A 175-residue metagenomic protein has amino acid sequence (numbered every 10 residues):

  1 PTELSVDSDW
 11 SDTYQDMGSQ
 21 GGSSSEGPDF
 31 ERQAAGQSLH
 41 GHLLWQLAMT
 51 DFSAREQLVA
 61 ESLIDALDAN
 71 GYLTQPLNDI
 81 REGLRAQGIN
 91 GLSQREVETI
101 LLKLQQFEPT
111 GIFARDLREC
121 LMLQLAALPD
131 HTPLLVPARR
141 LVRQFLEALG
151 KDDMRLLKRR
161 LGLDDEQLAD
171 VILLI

Functional and structural regions predicted by a protein language model:
P1-V136, R140-K151, R155-I175: Terminal-proximal segments
